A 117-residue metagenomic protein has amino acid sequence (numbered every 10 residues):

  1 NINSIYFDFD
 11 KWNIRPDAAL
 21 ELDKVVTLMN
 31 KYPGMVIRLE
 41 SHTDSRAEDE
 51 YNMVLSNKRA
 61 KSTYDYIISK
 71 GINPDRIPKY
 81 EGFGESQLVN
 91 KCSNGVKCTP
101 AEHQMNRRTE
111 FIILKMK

Functional and structural regions predicted by a protein language model:
N1-N3: Pro/Ala/Gly-rich low-complexity, hydrophilic intrinsically disordered segments
Y6-S41, Y64-S69, F111-K117: Periplasmic peptidoglycan-binding/anchoring modules of Gram-negative envelope and division proteins
E40-K117: Periplasmic OmpA-like peptidoglycan-binding domain that tethers envelope proteins to the cell wall
